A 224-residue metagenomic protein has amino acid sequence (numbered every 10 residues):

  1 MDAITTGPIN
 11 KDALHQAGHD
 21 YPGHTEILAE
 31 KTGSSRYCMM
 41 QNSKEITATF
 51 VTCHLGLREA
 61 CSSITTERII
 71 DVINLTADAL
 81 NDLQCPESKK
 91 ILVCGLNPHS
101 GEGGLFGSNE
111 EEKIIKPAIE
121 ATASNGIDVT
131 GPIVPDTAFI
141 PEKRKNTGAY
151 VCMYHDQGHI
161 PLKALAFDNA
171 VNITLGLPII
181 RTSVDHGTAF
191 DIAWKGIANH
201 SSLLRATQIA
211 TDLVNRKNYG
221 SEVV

Functional and structural regions predicted by a protein language model:
M1-V224: Anion-binding alpha/beta catalytic cores of soluble intermediary-metabolism enzymes, centered on
